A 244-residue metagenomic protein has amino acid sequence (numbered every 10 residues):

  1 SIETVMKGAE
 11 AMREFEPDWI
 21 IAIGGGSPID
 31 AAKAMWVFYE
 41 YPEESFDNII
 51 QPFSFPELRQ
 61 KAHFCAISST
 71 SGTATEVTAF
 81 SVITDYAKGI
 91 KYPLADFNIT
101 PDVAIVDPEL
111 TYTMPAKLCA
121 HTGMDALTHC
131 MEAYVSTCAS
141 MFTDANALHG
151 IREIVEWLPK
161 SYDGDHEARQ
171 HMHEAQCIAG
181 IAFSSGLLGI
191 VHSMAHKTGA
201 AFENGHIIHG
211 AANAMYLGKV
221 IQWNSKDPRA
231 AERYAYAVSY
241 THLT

Functional and structural regions predicted by a protein language model:
E3-E10, E14-V106: Glycine/threonine-rich beta-strand-loop-alpha-helix active-site module that forms ligand/phosphate-binding
T4-G8, E16, A31, G123-A126 (+9 more regions): General structural feature for long, well-ordered alpha-helical segments within catalytic domains of soluble enzymes
T70, C130, V220: Active-site pre-Tyr helix/loop in NAD(P)-dependent dehydrogenases
G72, I181-I208: Glycine-rich phosphate/pyrophosphate-binding beta-alpha loops
F80-G186: Carboxylate- and glycine-rich phosphate/diphosphate-binding segment that chelates Mg2+/Mn2+
A200-L243: Gly/Pro-rich interdomain helix-loop hinge
